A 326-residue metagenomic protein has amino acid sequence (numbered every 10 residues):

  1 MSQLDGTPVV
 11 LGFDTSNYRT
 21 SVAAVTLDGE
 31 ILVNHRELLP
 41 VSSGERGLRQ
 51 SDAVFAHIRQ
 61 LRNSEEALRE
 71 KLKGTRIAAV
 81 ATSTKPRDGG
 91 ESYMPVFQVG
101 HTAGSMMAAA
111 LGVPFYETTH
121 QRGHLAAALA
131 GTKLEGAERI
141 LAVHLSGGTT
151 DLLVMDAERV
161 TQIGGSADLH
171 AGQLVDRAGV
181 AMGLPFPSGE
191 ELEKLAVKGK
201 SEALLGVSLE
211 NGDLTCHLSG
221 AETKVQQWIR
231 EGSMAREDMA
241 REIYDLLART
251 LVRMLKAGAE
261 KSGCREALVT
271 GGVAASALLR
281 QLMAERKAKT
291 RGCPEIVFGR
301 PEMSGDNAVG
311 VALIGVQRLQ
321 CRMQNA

Functional and structural regions predicted by a protein language model:
M1-P8, V113-L141, I314: Conserved phosphate-binding catalytic cores of ATP/NTP-utilizing and phosphoryl-transfer enzymes
S2-P8, G12-R19, A23, L32-N34 (+5 more regions): A short helix-loop
P40-E70: N-terminal phosphate-binding loop and adjacent alpha-helix
E66-S105: Short beta-strand-loop/turn "lid" adjacent to the catalytic site in phosphate-handling enzymes
T82, F115-H120, V269, F298-G299: General beta-strand structural signal in soluble alpha/beta enzymes
T82-K85, S146, L268-S276: Glycine-rich beta-strand-to-loop/alpha-helix junction loops that act as flexible
H124-A127, F298-A326: Glycine-rich phosphate-binding/hydrolytic loop that grips phosphoryl groups
K194-A267, V273-A288, F298, V316-R322: A contiguous, well-structured pocket-lining segment that forms one wall/lid of small-molecule binding clefts in soluble
